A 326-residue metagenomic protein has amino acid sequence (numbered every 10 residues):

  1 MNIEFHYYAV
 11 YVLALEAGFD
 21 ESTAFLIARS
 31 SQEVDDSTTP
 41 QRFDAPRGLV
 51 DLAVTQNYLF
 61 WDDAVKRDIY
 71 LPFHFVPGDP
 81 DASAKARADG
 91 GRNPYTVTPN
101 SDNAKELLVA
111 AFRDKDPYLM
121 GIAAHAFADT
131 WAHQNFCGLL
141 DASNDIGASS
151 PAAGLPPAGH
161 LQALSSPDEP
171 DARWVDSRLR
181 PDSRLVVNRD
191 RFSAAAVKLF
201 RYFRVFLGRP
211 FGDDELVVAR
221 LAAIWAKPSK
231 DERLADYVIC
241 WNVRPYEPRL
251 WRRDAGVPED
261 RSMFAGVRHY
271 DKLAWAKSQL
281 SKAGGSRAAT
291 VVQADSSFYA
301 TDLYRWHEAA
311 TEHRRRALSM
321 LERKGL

Functional and structural regions predicted by a protein language model:
M1-L326: N-terminal leader/auxiliary helical segments
